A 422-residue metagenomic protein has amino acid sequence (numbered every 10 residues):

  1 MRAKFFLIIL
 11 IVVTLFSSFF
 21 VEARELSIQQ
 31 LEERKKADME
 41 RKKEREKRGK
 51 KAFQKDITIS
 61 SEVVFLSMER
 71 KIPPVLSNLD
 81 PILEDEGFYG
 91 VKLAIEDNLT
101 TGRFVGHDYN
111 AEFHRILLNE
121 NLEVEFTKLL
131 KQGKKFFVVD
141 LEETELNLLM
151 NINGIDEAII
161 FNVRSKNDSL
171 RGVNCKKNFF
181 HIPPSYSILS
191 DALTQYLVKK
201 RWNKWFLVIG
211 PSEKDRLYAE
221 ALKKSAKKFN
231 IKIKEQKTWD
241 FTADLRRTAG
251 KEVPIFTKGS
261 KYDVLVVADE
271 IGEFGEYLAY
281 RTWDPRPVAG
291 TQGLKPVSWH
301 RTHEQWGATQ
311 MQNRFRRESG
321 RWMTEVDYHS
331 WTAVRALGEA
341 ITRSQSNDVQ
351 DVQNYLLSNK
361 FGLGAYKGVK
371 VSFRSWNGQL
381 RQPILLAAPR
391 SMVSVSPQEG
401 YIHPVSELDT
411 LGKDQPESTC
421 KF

Functional and structural regions predicted by a protein language model:
A3-F16, E22-F422: Extracytosolic ligand-binding ectodomains
